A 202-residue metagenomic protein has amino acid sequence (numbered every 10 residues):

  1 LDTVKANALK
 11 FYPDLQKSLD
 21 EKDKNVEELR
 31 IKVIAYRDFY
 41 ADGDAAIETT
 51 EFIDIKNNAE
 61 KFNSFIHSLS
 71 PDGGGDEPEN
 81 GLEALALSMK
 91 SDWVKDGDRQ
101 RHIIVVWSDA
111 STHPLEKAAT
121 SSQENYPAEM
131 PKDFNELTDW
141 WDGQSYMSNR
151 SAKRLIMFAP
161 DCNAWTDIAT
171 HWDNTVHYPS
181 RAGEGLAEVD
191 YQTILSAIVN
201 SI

Functional and structural regions predicted by a protein language model:
L1, A41-A45, G97, T112-S121 (+2 more regions): Extracytoplasmic/secreted cell-surface and envelope-processing proteins
L1-T50, L85-L87, I104-W107: Von Willebrand factor
K5-Y12, V33, A59, N63 (+3 more regions): Extracytoplasmic/secreted envelope proteins and their assembly/folding machinery, especially bacterial periplasmic
V26-I31, G97-I103, S148-L155: Loop/turn elements at helix/coil->beta-strand transitions in domains of secreted/extracellular proteins
Y36-A41, P71-G74, D109-P114, D161-W165: Solvent-exposed loop/turn segments at secondary-structure junctions within structured extracellular/periplasmic domains
T49-I103, T112: Von Willebrand factor
A110-W172: VWA/integrin I-like adhesion module and closely mimicked acidic/polar interface patches used
W172-I202: C-terminal "exit" segments of structured domains
